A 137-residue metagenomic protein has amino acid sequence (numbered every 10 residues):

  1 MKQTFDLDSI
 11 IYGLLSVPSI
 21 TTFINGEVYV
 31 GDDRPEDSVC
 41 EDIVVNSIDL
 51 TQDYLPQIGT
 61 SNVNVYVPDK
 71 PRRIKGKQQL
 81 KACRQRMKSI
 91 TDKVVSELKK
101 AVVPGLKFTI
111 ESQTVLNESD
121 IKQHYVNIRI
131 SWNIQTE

Functional and structural regions predicted by a protein language model:
M1-I24, S47-E137: Charged, amphipathic alpha-helical segments and their flanking helix caps
E27-V39: Short acidic low-complexity segments
S38-S47: A short, hydrophobic beta-strand-centered structural micro-motif
